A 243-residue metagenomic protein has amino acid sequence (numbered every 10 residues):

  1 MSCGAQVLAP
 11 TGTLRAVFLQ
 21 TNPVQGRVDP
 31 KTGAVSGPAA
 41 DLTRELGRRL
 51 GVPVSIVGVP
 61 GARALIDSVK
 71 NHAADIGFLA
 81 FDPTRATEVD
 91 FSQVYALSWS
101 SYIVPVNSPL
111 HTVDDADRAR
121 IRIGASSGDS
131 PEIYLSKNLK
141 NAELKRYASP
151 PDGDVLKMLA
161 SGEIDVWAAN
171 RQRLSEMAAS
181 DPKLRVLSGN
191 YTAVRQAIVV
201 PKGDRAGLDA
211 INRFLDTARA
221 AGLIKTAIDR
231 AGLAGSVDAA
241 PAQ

Functional and structural regions predicted by a protein language model:
S2-A80, R85, A148, A221 (+1 more regions): Extracytoplasmic small-molecule ligand-binding "clamshell" domains of the periplasmic binding protein/Venus flytrap
T13-Q20, S36, D114-P131, A142-R146: Short loop->beta-strand "edge-of-pocket" segments that line small-molecule binding or catalytic clefts across diverse
Q20, L97-V106, R171, S175-D216 (+1 more regions): Periplasmic-binding protein-like
G26-P30, T43-P53, S92, P131-S149 (+2 more regions): Ligand-binding cleft/hinge of the Venus flytrap
A40, I56-D67, L110-H111, K145-S161 (+1 more regions): Short helix-initiation/N-cap motifs at beta->coil->alpha
R63-I66, A80-E88, K137, A160-T192: A ligand-binding cleft/hinge motif common to bilobed small-molecule-binding domains
Y95, V104-I123: Flexible hinge/capping segments at coil-to-helix
S130-P150, R185-L187, D216-Q243: Ligand-binding clefts/hinges and TM-proximal coupling segments of bilobed small-molecule sensing domains
